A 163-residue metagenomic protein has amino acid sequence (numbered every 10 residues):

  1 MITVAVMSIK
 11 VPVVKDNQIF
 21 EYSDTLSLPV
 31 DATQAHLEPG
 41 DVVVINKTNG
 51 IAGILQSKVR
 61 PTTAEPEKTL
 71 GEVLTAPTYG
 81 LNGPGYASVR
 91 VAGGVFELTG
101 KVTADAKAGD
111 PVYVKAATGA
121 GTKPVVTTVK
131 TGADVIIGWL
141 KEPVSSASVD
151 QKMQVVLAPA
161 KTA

Functional and structural regions predicted by a protein language model:
M1-A163: Surface-exposed, low-hydrophobicity beta-strand/loop segments enriched in small/polar/acidic residues
